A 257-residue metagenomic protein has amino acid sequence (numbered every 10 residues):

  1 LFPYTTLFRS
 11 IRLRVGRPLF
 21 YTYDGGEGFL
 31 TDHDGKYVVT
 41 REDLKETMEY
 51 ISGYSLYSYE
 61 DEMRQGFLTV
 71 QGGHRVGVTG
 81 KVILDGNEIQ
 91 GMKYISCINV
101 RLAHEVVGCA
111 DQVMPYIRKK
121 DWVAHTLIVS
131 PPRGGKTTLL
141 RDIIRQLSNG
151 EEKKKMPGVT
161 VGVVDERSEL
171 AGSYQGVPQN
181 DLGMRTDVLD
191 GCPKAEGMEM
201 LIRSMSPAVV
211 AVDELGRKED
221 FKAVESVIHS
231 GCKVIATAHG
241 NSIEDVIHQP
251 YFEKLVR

Functional and structural regions predicted by a protein language model:
F2-L7: Short, small-residue-biased leader/transition segments that mark boundaries at the very start of proteins
I11, V78, D165: Residue-level signature of catalytic and energy-coupling elements of molecular machines, predominantly ATP/GTP-dependent
G35-M63: A charged amphipathic helix-loop-strand protein-protein interaction module that recurs in cytosolic assemblies
Y54-A124: P-loop NTP-binding catalytic core
C109-E166: P-loop NTPase nucleotide-binding module
K119-D121, P131-P132, N149-M156, P178-D181 (+3 more regions): Conserved catalytic network of the ASCE P-loop NTPase/AAA+ motor domain
S148-E199: P-loop NTPase switch/communication element
M205-R257: Conserved P-loop NTPase nucleotide-binding/switch module
